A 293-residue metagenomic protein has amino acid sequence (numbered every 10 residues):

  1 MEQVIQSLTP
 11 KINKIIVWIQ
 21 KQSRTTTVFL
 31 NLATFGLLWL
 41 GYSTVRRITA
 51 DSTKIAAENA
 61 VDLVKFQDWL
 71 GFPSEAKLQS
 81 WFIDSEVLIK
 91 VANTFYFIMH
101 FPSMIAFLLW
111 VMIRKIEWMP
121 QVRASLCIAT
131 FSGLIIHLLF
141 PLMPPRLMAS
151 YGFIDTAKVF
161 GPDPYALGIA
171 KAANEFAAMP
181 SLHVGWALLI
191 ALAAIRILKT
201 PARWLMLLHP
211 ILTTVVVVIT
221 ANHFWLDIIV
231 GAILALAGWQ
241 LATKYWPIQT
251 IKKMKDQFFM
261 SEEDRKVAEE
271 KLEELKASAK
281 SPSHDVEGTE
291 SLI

Functional and structural regions predicted by a protein language model:
E2-P102: N-terminal transmembrane-helix/juxtamembrane module of multi-pass inner/ER membrane proteins
T26, L30, T34, P120-S125 (+2 more regions): Alpha-helical transmembrane segments of integral membrane proteins
N31-S43, F101, I105, L126 (+4 more regions): Alpha-helical transmembrane spans of integral membrane proteins, capturing the lipid-embedded, hydrophobic core of TM
L40, T130-L138, L208-A221: Aromatic-anchored segments of alpha-helical transmembrane domains
R46, T53-K65, M112-A202, W246-S291: Membrane-interface loops
H100, H183, D227: Short, conserved phosphate/pyrophosphate- and ester-handling motifs at nucleotide-, phospho-/glycolipid
S103-L108, G185-L192, H209-V216: Hydrophobic, membrane-inserted alpha-helices
P144-Y151, N174-M179, L212-G238: Interfacial helix-loop-helix junctions of multi-pass membrane proteins
